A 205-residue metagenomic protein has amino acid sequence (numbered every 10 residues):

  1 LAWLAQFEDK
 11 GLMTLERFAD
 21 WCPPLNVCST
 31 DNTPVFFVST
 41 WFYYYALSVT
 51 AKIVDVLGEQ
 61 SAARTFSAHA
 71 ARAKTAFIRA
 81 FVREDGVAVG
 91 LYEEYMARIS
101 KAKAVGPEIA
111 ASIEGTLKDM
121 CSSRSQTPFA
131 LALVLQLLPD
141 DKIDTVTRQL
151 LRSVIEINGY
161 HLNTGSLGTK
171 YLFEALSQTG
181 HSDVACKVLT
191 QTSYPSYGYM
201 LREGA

Functional and structural regions predicted by a protein language model:
L1-A205: Active-site core of glycosidic bond-cleaving carbohydrate-active enzymes
